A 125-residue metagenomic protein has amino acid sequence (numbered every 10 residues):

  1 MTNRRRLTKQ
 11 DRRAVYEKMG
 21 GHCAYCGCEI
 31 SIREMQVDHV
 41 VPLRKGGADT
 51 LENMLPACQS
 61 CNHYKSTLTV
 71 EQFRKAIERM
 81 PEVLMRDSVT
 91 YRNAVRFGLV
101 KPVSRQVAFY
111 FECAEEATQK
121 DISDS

Functional and structural regions predicted by a protein language model:
M1-Q10, A14, C28-I30, L55 (+1 more regions): Extended charged
Y16-G21, T50-M54: Short metal-coordination and nucleic-acid-contact micro-motifs, chiefly zinc-binding Cys/His arrays
M19, R44-K45: Short glycine/serine/threonine-biased micro-segments
A24-G27, S60: Short, cysteine/histidine-rich loop/knuckle motifs that typically chelate Zn2+
C26-E29, L43: Short hydrophobic alpha-helical module
Q36-V40: Histidine-centered catalytic micro-motifs used for acid/base chemistry in nuclease and nucleotide-processing active
K45-Y64: Short beta-strand-alpha-helix junction that forms the catalytic/metal-binding core of metal-dependent nuclease domains
